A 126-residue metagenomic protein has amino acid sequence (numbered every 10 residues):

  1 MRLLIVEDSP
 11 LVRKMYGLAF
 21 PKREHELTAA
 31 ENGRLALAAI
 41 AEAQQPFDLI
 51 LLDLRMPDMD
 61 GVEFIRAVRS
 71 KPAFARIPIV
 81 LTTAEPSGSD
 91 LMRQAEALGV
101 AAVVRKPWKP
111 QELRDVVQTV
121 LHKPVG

Functional and structural regions predicted by a protein language model:
E7: Conserved acidic carboxylate
K14-K22: Charged docking surfaces used in two-component/phosphorelay signaling
A29-L49: Acidic, metal-coordinating helix/loop segments flanking the phosphotransfer/catalytic sites of two-component signaling
M56-M59: Receiver (REC) domain active-site loop signature in two-component systems and cognate sites in sensor histidine kinases
T82-T83: Hydrophobic/aromatic residues positioned on beta-strands within the core alpha/beta folds
W108-V117: C-terminal output helix
Q118-G126: The C-terminal output helix
